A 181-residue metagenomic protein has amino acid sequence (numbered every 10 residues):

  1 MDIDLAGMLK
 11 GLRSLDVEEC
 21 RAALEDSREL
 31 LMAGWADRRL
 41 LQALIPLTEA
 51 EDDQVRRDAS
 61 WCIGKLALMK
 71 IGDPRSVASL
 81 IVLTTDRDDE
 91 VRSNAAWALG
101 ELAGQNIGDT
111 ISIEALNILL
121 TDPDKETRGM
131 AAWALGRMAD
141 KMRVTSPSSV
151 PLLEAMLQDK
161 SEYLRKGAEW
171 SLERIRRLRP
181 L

Functional and structural regions predicted by a protein language model:
M1-G11, W35-L47, I71-L83, I107-L119 (+2 more regions): Amphipathic alpha-helical scaffolding segments comprising HEAT/armadillo-like alpha-solenoid repeats
M1-R28: N-terminal "cap/leader" segments of large eukaryotic alpha-helical scaffolds
V17-E18, D53-Q54, D89-E90, K125-E126 (+1 more regions): Alpha-helix N-cap/helix-start positions at coil->helix boundaries
C20-E25, Q42, R57-W61, S93-W97 (+2 more regions): Alpha-solenoid HEAT/ARM repeat scaffold
R28-E29, G64, G100-E101, G136-R137 (+1 more regions): Structural signature of alpha-helical solenoid repeat scaffolds
E29-W35, L68: Alpha-helical solenoid scaffolds in large eukaryotic transport, assembly, and signaling factors
K65-L68, V82-E90, N94-Q105: Alpha-helical adaptor scaffolds
E154-L181: Eukaryotic acidic, Ser/Thr-rich intrinsically disordered low-complexity regions
